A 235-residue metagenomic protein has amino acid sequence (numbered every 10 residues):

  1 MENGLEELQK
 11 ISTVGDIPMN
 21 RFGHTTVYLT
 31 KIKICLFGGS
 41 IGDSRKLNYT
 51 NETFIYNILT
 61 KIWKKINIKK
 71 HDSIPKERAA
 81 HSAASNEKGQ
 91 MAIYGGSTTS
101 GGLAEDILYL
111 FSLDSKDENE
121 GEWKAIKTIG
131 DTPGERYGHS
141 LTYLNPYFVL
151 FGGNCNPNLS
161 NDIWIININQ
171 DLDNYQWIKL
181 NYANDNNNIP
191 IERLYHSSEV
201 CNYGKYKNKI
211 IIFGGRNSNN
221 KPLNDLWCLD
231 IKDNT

Functional and structural regions predicted by a protein language model:
M1-T235: Kelch-like beta-propeller repeat domains
